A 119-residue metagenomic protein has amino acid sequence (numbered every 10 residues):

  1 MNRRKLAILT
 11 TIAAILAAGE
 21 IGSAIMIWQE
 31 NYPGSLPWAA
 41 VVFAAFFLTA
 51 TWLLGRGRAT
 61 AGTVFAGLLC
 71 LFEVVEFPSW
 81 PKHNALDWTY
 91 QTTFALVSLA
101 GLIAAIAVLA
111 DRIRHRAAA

Functional and structural regions predicted by a protein language model:
N2-A14, G57, L99-A119: Membrane-water interface at the C-terminal end of transmembrane alpha helices
K5-Y32: Membrane-helix boundary elements
A14-I21, V41-L48, G67-V74, A95-L109: Hydrophobic alpha-helical transmembrane segments of multipass integral membrane proteins
G22-E30, T49-L53, V75-K82: Membrane-helix exit/interface motif
M26-F43, F94: A loop-to-helix transmembrane entry motif
L48-T63, D111: Juxtamembrane helix-break-helix junctions at the cytosolic face of small multi-pass alpha-helical membrane proteins
A61-P81: Hydrophobic alpha-helical membrane segments
V74-T93, A110: Membrane-helix boundary connector in multi-pass membrane proteins
